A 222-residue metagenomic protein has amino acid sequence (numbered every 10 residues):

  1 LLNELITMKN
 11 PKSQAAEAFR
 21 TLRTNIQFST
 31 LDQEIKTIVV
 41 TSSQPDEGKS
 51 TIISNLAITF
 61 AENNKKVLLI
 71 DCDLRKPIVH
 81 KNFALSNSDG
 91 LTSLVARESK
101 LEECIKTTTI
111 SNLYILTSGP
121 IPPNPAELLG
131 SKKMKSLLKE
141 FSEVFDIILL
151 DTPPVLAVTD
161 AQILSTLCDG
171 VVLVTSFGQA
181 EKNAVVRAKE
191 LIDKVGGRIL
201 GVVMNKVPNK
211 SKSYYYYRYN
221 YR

Functional and structural regions predicted by a protein language model:
L1-R222: P-loop NTP-binding module
